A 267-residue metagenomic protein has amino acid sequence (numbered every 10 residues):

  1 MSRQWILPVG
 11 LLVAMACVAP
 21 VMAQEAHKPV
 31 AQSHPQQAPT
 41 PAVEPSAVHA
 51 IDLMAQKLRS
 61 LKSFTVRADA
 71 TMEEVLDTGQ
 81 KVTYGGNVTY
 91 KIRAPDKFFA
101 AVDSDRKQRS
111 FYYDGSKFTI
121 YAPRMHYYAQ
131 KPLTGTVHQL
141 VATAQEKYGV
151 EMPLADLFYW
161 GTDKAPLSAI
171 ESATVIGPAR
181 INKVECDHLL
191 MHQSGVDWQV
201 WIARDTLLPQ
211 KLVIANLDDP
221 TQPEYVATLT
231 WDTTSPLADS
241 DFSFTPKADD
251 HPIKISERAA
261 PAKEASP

Functional and structural regions predicted by a protein language model:
M1-V9: Bacterial N-terminal signal peptides that target proteins for export
S2, L58, W201-I202: Conserved short hydrophobic patches within well-ordered secondary structure
P8-V18: Bacterial N-terminal signal peptides
A19-A23: Sec/Tat signal peptide C-region and signal peptidase I cleavage site
K28-V30, P35-D52, Q56-R59, Y121-C186 (+3 more regions): Flexible, processing/modification-adjacent segments and terminal tails in exported/periplasmic/extracellular proteins
A42-P45, D69, S104, T119-I120 (+2 more regions): Gly/Pro-enriched, hydrophobic low-complexity segments that function as extracytoplasmic propeptides/linkers
A42-Y127: N-terminal mature ectodomain segment of secretory-pathway/periplasmic proteins
D77, R109-Y113, A122-P123, Q130-P132 (+3 more regions): A short, polar/proline- and glycine-enriched secondary-structure boundary/capping micro-motif
